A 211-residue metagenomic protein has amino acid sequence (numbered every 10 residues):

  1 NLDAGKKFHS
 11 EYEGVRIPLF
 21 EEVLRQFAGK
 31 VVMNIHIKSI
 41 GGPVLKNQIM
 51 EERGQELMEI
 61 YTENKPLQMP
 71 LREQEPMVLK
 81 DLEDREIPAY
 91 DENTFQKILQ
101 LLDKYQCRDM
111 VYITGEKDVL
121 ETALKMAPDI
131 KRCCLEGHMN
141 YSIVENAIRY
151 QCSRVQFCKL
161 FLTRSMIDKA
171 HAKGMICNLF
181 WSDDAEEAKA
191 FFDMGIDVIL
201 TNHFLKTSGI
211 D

Functional and structural regions predicted by a protein language model:
N1-K131: Metal-dependent phosphodiesterase/phospholipase catalytic core, i.e., the His/Asp/Glu-rich active-site region
K131-D211: C-terminal active-site rim and adjoining tail of enzyme catalytic domains
